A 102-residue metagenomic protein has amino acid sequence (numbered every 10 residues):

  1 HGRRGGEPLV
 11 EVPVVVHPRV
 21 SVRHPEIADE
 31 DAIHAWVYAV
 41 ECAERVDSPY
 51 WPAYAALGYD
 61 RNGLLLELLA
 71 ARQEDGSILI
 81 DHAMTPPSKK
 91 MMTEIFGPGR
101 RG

Functional and structural regions predicted by a protein language model:
H1-G102: Ribonuclease/tRNase effector modules and their secretory precursors
